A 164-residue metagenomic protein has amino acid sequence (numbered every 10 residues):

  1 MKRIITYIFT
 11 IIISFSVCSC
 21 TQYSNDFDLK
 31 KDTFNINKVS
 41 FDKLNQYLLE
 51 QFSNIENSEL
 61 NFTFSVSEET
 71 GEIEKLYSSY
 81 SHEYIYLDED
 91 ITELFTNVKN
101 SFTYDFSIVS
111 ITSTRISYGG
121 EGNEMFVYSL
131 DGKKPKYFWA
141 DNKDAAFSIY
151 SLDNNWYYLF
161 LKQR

Functional and structural regions predicted by a protein language model:
M1-I4: Positively charged n-region of N-terminal signal peptides that target proteins for export
T6-I11: Sec-dependent N-terminal signal peptides
S14-V17: Bacterial Sec-type N-terminal signal peptides, specifically the leucine/valine-rich hydrophobic h-region
S19-F95: N-terminal export/targeting and maturation segments
E74-R164: Extracytoplasmic electrostatic interaction patches
